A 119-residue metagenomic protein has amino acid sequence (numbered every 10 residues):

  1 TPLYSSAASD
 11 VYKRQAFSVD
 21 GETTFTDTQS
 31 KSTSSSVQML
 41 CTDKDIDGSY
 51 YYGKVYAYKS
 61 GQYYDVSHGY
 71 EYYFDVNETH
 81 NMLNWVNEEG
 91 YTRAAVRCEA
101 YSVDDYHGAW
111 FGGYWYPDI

Functional and structural regions predicted by a protein language model:
T1-A8, Y12: Single conserved hydrophobic/aromatic residue that forms the stacking wall/gate of nucleotide- or nucleobase-binding
D10-V55: Short, surface-exposed binding/anchoring microloops in extracellular/periplasmic proteins
T24, T28-S30, D75-E89: Beta-sandwich interaction modules
V37-Q38, V86-Y101: Noncatalytic modules at the cell exterior or secretory-pathway interfaces, chiefly beta-strand-rich lectin/adhesion
S49-Y52, S102-P117: Edge beta-strands of jelly-roll/beta-sandwich modules across compartments, strongly enriched in secreted/luminal
Y56-D65: Change "in extracellular beta-sheet-rich domains … of secreted and cell-surface proteins" to "in beta-sheet-rich domains
Y64-N77: Solvent-exposed serine/threonine-rich low-complexity stretches and specific carbohydrate-binding patches
